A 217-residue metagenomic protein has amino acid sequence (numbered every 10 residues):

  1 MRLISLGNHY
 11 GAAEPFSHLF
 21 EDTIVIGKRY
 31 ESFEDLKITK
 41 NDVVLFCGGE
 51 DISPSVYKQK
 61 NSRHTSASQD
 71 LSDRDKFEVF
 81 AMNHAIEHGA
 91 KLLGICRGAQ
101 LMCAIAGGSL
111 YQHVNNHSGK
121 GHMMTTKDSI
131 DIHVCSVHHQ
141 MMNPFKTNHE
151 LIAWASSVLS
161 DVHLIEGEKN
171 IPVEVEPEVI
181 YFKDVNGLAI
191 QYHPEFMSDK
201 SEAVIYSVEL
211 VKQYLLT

Functional and structural regions predicted by a protein language model:
M1-R97, A104-Y111, N115-D184, Y192-T217: N-terminal beta1-alpha1 cap of cysteine-dependent amidohydrolase-like domains
A189: Catalytic beta-strand/loop module used to bind and position nucleotide/cofactor moieties in cofactor-attachment
